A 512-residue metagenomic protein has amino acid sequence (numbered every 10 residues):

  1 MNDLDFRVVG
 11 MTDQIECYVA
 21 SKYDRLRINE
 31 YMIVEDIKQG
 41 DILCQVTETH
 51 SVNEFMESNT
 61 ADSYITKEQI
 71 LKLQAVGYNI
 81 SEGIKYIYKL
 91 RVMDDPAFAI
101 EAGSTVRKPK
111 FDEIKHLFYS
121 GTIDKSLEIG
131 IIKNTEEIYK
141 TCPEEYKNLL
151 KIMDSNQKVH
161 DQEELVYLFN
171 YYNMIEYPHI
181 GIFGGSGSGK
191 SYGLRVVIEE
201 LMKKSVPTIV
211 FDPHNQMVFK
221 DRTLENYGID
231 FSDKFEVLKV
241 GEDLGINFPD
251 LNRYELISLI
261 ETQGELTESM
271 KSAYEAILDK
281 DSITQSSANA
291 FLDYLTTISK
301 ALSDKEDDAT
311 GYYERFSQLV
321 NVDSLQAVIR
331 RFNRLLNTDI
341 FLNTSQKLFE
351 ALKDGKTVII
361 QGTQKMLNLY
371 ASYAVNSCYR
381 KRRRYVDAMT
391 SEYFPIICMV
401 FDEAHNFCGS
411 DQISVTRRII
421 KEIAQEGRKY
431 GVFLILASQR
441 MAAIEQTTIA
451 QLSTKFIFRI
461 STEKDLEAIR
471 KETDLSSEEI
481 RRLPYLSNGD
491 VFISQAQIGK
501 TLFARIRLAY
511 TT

Functional and structural regions predicted by a protein language model:
M1-F183, G193, V197, Y393: Basic- and hydrophobic-enriched, low-structure N-terminal and domain-boundary segments that flank ATP-binding catalytic
S51, D94-P96, H214-V218, D243-L244 (+6 more regions): Conserved nucleotide-binding/hydrolysis micro-motifs of P-loop NTPases
Y139-K239, Q446, I480, I493: Glycine-rich phosphate-binding loop of nucleotide-binding enzymes
M174-I175, E200-K204, A351-L352, A388-Y393 (+2 more regions): Conserved catalytic network of the ASCE P-loop NTPase/AAA+ motor domain
T208, C398-M399, I435: Hydrophobic "anchor" residues on beta-strands that sit immediately upstream of conserved functional sites
N215-E225, L244-E422, K429, L486-Q497: P-loop NTPase motor domains
I423-A504: Conserved ATP-driven motor cores of ASCE-family P-loop NTPases powering translocation/secretion/packaging/pilus
